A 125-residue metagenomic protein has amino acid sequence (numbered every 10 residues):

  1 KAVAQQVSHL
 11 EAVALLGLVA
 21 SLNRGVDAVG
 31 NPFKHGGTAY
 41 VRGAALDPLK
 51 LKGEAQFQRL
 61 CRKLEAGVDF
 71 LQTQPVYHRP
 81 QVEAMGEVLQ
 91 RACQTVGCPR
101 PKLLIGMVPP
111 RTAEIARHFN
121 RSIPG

Functional and structural regions predicted by a protein language model:
K1, D69-R79: Catalytic beta/alpha-barrel core
A2-V7, E54: Short, solvent-exposed loop/turn segments at secondary-structure boundaries
Q6-T38, G43-K50, C93-G125: Active-site pocket-lining/capping segments in soluble small-molecule metabolic enzymes
A12-A20, L60, R79-G86, Q90: Generic structural signal for well-ordered alpha-helices, preferentially at hydrophobic/aromatic core positions
K50-K52, Y77-Q81: Acidic-and-aromatic substrate-binding clefts and catalytic sites of carbohydrate-active enzymes
K52-L64: Short, acidic/polar
K63, G67, I105: Conserved, mostly hydrophobic/aromatic
A66-L71, V96-P99: Glycine-rich loops and low-complexity Gly/Arg-rich segments that provide flexible linkers or classic glycine-based
